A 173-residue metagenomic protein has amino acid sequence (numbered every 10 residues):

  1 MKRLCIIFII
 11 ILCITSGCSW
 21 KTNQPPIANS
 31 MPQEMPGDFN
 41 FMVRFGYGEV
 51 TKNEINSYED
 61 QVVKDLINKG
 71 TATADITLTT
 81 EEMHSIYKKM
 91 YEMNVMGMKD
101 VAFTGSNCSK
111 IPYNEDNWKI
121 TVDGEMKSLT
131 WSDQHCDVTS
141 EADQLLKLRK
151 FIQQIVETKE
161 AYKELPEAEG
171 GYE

Functional and structural regions predicted by a protein language model:
M1-L4: Positively charged n-region of N-terminal signal peptides that target proteins for export
I14-G17: C-terminal motif of bacterial Sec signal peptides marking the signal peptidase cleavage site
S19-R44, F103-E173: Short, well-ordered, aromatic-rich surface patches in folded extracellular/luminal domains
T22-A28, T80-N107: Charged, amphipathic alpha-helical segments
Y47-E59: Short, solvent-exposed loop/hinge segments that bridge or flank secondary-structure elements
D60-A74, L129-D133: Acidic/histidine-rich, surface-exposed loop or edge segments in extracytoplasmic proteins
I76-E81, T139-A142: Soluble non-cytosolic domains of exported or imported proteins
